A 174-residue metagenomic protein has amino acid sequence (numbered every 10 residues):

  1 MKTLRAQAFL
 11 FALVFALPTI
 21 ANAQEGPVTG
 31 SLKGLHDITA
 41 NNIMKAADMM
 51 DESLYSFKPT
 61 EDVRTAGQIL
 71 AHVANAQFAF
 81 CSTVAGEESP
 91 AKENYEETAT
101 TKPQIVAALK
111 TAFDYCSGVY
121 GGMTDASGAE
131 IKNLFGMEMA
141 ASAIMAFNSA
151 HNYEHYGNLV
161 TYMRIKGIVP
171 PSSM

Functional and structural regions predicted by a protein language model:
M1-A8: Positively charged n-region of N-terminal signal peptides that target proteins for export
A8-T19: Bacterial N-terminal signal peptides
N22-Q24: Boundary of Sec targeting at the N-terminus
K33-D37, N41-M44, E52-N94, N133-M174: Short, contiguous alpha-helical
A46, T98-N133, A141-N152: Acidic/histidine-rich alpha-helical segments that form the ligand environment of transition-metal centers
M49: Short, polar/acidic, helix-capping and beta-turn segments at strand->helix junctions that line the mouths
